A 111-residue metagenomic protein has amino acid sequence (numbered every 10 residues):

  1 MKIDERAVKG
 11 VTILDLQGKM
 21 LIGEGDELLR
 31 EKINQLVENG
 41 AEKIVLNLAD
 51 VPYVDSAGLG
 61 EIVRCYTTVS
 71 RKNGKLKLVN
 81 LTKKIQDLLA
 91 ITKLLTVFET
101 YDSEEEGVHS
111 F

Functional and structural regions predicted by a protein language model:
M1-D15, Q35: Short beta-strand/loop segment at the start of cytosolic alpha/beta domains
M1-I3, E106-F111: Short hydrophobic/aromatic patches at helix-to-coil boundaries
E5, E61, E104-E105: Acidic-residue sensor for enzyme active/binding pockets
M20-F98: Amphipathic alpha-helical interaction surfaces in cytosolic regulatory modules
K83, E105-E106: Acidic phosphotransfer microenvironment of two-component signaling modules
E99-S103: Short acidic-hydrophobic, aromatic-tinged amphipathic segments that line or gate anion-handling sites
